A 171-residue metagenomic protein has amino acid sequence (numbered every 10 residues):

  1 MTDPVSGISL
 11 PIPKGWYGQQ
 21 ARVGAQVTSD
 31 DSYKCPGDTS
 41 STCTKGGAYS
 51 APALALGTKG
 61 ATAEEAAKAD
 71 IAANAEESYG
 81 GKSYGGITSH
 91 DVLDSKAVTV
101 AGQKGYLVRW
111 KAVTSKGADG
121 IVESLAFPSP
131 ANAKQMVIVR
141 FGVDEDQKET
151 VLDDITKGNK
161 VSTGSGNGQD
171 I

Functional and structural regions predicted by a protein language model:
M1, V5, S89, A97-T99 (+1 more regions): Generic structural signal for short, flexible, solvent-exposed coil/loop and linker residues
M1-S29, G142-I171: N-terminal targeting sequences that direct proteins away from the cytosol to non-cytosolic compartments
D3, G57, S95, V139-G142: A general structural-boundary detector
P4, P11-P13, P36, P52 (+1 more regions): Proline-rich intrinsically disordered, low-complexity coils
P4, V92, G120-E123: Residues that act as N-cap/strand-start positions at coil-to-secondary-structure junctions
K14-W16, T39, A55, A131-A133: A generic alpha-helix propensity feature with a strong bias for hydrophobic helices
V23-L107, K111-S115, I171: Conserved polar/disulfide-associated segments of primarily extracytoplasmic proteins
T99-Q169: Short, well-structured beta-strand
